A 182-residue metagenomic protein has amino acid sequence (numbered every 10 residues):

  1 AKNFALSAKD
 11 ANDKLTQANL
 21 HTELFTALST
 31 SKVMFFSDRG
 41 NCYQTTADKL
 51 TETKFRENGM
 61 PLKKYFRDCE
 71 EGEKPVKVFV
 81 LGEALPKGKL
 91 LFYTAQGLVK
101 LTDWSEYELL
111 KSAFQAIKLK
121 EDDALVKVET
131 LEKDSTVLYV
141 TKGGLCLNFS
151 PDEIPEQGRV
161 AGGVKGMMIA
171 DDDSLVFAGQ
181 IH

Functional and structural regions predicted by a protein language model:
A1-H182: Short, structured "edge-of-domain" segments at secondary-structure transitions
